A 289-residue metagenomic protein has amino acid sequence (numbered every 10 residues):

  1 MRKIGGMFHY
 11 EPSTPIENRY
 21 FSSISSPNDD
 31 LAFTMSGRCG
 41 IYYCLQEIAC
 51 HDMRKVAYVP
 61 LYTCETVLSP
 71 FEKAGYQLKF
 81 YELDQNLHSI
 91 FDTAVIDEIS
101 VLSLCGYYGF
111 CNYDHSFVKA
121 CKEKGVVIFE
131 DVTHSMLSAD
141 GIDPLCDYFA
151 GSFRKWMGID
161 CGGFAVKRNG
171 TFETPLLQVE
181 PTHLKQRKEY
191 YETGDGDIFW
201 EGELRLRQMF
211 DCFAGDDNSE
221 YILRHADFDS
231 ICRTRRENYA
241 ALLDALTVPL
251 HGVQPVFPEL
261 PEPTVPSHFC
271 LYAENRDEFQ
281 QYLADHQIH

Functional and structural regions predicted by a protein language model:
M1-F21, T34-M35: A structural motif shared across PLP-dependent enzymes of the aminotransferase-like
G5-M7, N28-A32, G37, T63 (+2 more regions): PLP-dependent aminotransferase class I/II
S13-D30, C39, L45-E123, V127-F129 (+1 more regions): PLP-dependent aminotransferase-like
S69, K167, L271-E274: Short beta-strand-to-loop capping motifs
G75-K79, I99-S100, G125-V126, L145-A150 (+3 more regions): Active-site regions of enzymes building and remodeling cell-envelope glycoconjugates
H88-D92, L137-G141, G158-G162: Short, charged, surface-exposed secondary-structure boundary motifs
L145-E189: Active-site PLP attachment segment
